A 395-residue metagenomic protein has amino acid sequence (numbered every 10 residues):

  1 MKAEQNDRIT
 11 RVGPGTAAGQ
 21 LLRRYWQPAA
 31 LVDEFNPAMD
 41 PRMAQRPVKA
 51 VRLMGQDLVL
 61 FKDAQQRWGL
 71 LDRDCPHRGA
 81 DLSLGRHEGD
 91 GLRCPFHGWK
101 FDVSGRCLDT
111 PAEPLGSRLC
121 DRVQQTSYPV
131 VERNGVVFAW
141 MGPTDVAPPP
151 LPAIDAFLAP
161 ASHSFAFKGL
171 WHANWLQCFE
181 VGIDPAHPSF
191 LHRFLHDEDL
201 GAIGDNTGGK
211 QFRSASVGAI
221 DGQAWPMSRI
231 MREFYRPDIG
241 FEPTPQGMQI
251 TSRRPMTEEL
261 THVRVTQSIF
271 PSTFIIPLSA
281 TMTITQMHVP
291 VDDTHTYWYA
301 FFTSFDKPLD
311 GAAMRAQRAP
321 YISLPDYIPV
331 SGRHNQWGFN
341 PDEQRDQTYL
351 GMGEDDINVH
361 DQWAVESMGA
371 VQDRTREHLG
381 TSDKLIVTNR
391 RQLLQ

Functional and structural regions predicted by a protein language model:
M1-A30: A boundary/linker detector
Q5, L31-F165, E258-L260, V371: Rieske [2Fe-2S] iron-sulfur-binding domain
P14, N36, R67, T144-Q395: C-terminal catalytic domain of Rieske-type non-heme iron oxygenases
L21, C107-D109, C178: Residue-level detector of beta-propeller blades
R23, Q124, V131-R133, M282 (+1 more regions): A short, structural micro-pattern
